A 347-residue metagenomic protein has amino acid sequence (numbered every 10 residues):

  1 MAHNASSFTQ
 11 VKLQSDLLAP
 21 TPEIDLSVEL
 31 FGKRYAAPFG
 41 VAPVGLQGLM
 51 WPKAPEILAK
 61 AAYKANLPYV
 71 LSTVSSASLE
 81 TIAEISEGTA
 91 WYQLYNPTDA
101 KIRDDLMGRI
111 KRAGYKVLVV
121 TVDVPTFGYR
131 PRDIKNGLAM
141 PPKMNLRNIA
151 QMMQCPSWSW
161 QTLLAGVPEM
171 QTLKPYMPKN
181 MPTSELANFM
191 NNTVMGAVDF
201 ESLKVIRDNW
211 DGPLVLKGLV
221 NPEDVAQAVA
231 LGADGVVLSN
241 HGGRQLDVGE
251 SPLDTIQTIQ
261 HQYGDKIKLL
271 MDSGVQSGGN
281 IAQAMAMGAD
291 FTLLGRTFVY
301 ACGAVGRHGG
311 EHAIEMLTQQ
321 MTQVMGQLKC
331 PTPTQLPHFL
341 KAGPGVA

Functional and structural regions predicted by a protein language model:
M1, A5-K12, S251-D272, Q276-A347: Alpha/beta catalytic cores of nucleotide-metabolism and tRNA/nucleoside-modifying enzymes
M1-G32, P141-V198, T334-L336, A342-A347: An N-cap/entry alpha-helix motif that binds or orients negatively charged groups
M1-P125, L317, L336-V346: N-terminal capping/small domains of soluble enzymes
I24, G45, Y129-I134, Q151-F200 (+2 more regions): Glycine/Thr-rich beta-alpha phosphate-binding loop at enzyme active sites
F39-A42, Y69-L71, A90-L94, L118 (+4 more regions): Hydrophobic faces of well-ordered beta-strands that scaffold small-molecule active sites in alpha/beta enzyme cores
V41, A62, V120, I206 (+4 more regions): Conserved, mostly hydrophobic/aromatic
T73-S76, P97, A197, V215-P222 (+1 more regions): Glycine-rich beta-to-alpha transition loops that act as phosphate-gripper elements at the mouths of alpha/beta enzyme
I82-W91, M195-L214, D247-M271, E315-V324: Alpha-helix-loop-beta-strand connector modules within alpha/beta enzyme cores
